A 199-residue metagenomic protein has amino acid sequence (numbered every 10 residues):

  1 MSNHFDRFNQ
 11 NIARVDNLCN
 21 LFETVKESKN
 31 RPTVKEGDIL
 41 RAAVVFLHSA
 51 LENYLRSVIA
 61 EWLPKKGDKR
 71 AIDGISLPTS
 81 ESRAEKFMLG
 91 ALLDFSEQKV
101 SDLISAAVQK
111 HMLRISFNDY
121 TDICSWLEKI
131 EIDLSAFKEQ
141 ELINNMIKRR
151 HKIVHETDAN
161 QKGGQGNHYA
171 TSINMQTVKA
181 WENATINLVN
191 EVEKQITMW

Functional and structural regions predicted by a protein language model:
M1-H4, E139, N174: Amphipathic alpha-helical coiled-coil segments and their boundaries
M1-V45, K69, I75: Charged alpha-helical initiation segments
F8-N11, V15-L18, F22, L47 (+6 more regions): Amphipathic alpha-helices that form helix-helix packing interfaces
T24-K35, L127-L134, G164-N167: Short, charged/polar, low-complexity loop and linker segments that flank or interrupt alpha-helical bundles
F46-L47, E52-I143: Helix-loop junctions and short alpha-helical segments
A60-P64, N160-G163, I186-W199: Long amphipathic alpha-helical segments
K138-G164: Histidine-centered, metal-coordinating catalytic motifs and their short helical/loop contexts
A170-E182: Membrane-interface transmembrane-helix boundary segments in multi-pass integral membrane proteins
